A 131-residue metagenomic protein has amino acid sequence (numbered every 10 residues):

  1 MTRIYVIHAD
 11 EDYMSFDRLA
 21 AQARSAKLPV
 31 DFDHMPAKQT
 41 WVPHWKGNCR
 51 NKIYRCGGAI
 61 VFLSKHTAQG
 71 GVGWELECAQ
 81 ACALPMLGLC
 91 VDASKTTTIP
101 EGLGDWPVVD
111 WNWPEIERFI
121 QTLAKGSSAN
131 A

Functional and structural regions predicted by a protein language model:
M1-R55, C90, K125-A131: Conserved N-terminal substructure of TIR/SEFIR domains
R24-S25, C78-G88: Arginine/glycine-rich "motif VI" loop of SF2 helicases in the C-terminal RecA-like domain
P43-K46, G73, W113: Structural motif corresponding to alpha-helix initiation and N-cap regions
G58-V61: Inter-motif core of Ras-like GTPase G domains
K65-A83: Conserved TIR/SEFIR loop-to-helix hotspot centered on a Trp-containing motif with a nearby acidic residue
M86-T96: Short beta-alpha junction loops
S94-V108: Glycine-rich, charge-decorated loop segments at or immediately adjacent to ligand/cofactor-binding or catalytic sites
V109-A131: C-terminal helix of von Willebrand factor
